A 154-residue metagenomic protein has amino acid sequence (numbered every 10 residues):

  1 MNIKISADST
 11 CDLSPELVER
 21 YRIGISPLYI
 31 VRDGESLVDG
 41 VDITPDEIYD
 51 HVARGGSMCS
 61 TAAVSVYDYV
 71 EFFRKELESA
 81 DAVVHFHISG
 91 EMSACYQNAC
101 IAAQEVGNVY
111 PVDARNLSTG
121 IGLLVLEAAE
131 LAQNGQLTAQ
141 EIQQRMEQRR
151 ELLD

Functional and structural regions predicted by a protein language model:
K4-S65: N-terminal glycine-rich anion-binding loop in soluble enzyme alpha/beta folds
A7, H85-S89, D113: Short beta-strand segments
V64-K75: A short, well-structured juxtamembrane/interface segment
E76-A82: Glycine-rich phosphate-binding loop signature in dinucleotide/nucleotide-binding domains
I88-V106, L123-V125: Short Gly/Thr/Asp-enriched flexible loops that form oxyanion-binding sites at enzyme active sites
V112-L124, I142: Long, charge-dense
I121-Q133: Short, small-residue alpha-helix embedded
E130-D154: Internal, active-site/partner-interface "lid" segment
